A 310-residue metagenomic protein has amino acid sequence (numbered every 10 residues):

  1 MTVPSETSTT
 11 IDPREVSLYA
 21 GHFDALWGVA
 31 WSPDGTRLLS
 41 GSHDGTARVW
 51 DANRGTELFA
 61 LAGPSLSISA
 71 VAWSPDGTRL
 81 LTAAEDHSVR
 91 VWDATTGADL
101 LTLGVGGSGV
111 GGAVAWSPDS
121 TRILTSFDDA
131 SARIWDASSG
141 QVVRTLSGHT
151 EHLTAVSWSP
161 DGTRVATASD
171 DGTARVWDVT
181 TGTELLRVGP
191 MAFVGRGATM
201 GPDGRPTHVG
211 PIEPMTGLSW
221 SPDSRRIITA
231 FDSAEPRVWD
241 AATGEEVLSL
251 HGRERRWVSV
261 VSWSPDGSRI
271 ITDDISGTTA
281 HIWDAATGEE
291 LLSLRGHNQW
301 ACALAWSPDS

Functional and structural regions predicted by a protein language model:
V3-G21: A short helix->beta-strand "capping" segment at the edge of beta-propeller domains
R14-S17, T56-F59, A98-L101, Q141-R144 (+3 more regions): A structural motif specific to WD40 beta-propellers
Y19-L26, A62-I68, L103-G111, S147-L153 (+4 more regions): WD40/WD-repeat beta-propeller blade N-cap
D24, D44-A47, L66, D86-S88 (+6 more regions): Short coil/turn segments within WD40 beta-propeller repeats
P33-D34, P75-D76, P118-D119, P160-D161 (+3 more regions): Residue-level detector of Asp-centered blade-edge/turn motifs that repeat once per structural unit in beta-propeller
